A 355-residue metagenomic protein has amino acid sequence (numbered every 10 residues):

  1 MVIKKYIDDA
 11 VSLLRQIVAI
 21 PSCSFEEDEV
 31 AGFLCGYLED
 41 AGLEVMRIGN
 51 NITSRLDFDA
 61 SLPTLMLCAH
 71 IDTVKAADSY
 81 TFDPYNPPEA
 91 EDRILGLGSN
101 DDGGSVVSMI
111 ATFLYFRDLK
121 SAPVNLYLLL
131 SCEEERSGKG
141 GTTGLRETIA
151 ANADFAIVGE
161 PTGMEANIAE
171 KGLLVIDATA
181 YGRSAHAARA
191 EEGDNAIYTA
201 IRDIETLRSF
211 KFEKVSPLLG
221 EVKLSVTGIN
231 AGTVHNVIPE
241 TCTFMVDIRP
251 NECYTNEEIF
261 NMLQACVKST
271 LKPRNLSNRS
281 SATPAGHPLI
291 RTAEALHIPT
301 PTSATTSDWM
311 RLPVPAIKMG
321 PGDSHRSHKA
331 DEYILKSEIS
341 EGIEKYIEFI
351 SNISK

Functional and structural regions predicted by a protein language model:
V2-L97, L119: Acidic/His- and Gly-rich active-site-bordering loop/insert found across diverse amide/peptide-bond hydrolases
K5, P161, I168, V175-K355: Metal-dependent amide/peptide-bond hydrolase catalytic core, centered on the "pita-bread" metallohydrolase fold
I17, P21, L38, E160 (+2 more regions): Residue-level signal for inorganic ion chemistry
L34, V106-F116, T142-L145, A200-D203 (+2 more regions): Buried hydrophobic packing segments
L65-L67, L129, F155-I157, I317-M319: Hydrophobic/aromatic beta-strand patches that form the interior of the parallel beta-sheet core in alpha/beta enzyme
K75, D92-S108, H186, M319: Glycine/serine-rich anion-binding loops at beta->alpha junctions that coordinate negatively charged ligand groups
A90-D92, T112-Y127, L207-P217, K329 (+1 more regions): Phosphate-handling active-site elements
G103-V175: Acidic/histidine-rich catalytic neighborhood of metal-dependent amide-processing enzymes
